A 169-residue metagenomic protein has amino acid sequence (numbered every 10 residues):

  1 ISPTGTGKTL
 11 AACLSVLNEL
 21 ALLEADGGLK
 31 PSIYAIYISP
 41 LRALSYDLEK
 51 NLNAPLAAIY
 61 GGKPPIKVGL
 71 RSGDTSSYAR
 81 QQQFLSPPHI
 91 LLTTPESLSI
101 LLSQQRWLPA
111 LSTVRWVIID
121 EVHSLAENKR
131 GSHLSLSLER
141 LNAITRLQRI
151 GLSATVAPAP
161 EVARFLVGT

Functional and structural regions predicted by a protein language model:
P3: P-loop (Walker A) phosphate-binding loop of NTP-binding proteins
T9-E19, S132-S137: Motif I (Walker A/P-loop) of helicase-class P-loop NTPases
N18-L48, P64, I144-R146: Conserved SF1/SF2 helicase motif Ia
A25, G73-R115: Conserved helix/coil segment N-terminal to the catalytic DExD/H
I33-Y34, K67, P87-I90, E96 (+2 more regions): Loop/turn-to-beta-strand initiation segments
L44-L70, F165-T169: Conserved helix-turn-beta segment of the N-terminal RecA-like "Helicase ATP-binding" lobe in SF1/SF2 helicases
P95, E121-V122: Walker B catalytic acidic pair
W116, H123-T169: Post-DEXD/H (motif II) to motif III coupling segment of the RecA-like Helicase ATP-binding lobe
